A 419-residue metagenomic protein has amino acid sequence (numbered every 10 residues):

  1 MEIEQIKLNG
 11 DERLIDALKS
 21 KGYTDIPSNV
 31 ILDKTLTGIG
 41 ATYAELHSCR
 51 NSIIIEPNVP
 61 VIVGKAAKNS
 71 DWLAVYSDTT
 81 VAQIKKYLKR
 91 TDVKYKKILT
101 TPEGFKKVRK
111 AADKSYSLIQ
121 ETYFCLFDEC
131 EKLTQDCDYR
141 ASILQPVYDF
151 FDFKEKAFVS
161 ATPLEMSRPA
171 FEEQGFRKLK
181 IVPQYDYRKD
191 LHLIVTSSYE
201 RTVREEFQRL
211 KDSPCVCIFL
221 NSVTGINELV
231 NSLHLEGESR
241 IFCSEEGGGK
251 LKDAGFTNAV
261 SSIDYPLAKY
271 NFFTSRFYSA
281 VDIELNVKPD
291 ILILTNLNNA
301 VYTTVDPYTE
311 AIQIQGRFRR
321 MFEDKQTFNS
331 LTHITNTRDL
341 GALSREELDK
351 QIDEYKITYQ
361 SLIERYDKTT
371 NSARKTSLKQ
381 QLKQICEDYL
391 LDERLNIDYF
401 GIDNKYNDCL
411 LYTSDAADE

Functional and structural regions predicted by a protein language model:
D33-I39, E131, V147-P169: Conserved helicase ATPase motor motifs in RecA-like P-loop NTPase domains
G38-Y43, K106-A111, N271-P289, Q313-R317: SF2 helicase motor core recognition
S52-I62, L210-N231: Conserved strand-helix element at the start of the C-terminal RecA-like helicase core
W72-R109: Inter-Walker segment of RecA-like/P-loop motor cores
S117-L144: SF2 helicase catalytic motif II
P169-V203: Interdomain hinge/linker at the junction between the two RecA-like core domains of SF2 helicases
N299-F322: Conserved SF2 helicase motif VI
Y412-E419: Conserved small/polar residues in nucleotide/adenosyl-binding loops
